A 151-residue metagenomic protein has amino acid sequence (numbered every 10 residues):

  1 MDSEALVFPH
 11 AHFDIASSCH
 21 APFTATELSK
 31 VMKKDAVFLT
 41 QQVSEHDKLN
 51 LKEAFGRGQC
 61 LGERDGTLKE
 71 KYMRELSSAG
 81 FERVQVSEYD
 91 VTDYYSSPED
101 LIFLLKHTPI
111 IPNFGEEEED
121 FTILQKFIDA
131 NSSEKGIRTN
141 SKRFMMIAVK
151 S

Functional and structural regions predicted by a protein language model:
M1-D2, E88: Short loop/edge segments at beta-strand edges and connector loops that shape dinucleotide/nucleotide cofactor-binding
S3-L6, P22-T24, S44-K48: Short, catalytically relevant binding-site loops at active-site mouths
E4-I15: A short acidic, Gly/Pro-enriched loop at the edge of an enzyme's catalytic core that lines a small-molecule cofactor
D14, C19, Q41: Residues lining the SAM
F23-L39: A short glycine-rich, Lys/Arg-flanked "PGG" loop and its adjoining helix->strand segment in the class I
V43-E63: Short, glycine-/aromatic-enriched active-site segment of Class I SAM-dependent methyltransferases
R57-K71, I111-F114: Acceptor-substrate binding/catalytic loop of class I
E82-S151: Conserved Class I S-adenosyl-L-methionine
